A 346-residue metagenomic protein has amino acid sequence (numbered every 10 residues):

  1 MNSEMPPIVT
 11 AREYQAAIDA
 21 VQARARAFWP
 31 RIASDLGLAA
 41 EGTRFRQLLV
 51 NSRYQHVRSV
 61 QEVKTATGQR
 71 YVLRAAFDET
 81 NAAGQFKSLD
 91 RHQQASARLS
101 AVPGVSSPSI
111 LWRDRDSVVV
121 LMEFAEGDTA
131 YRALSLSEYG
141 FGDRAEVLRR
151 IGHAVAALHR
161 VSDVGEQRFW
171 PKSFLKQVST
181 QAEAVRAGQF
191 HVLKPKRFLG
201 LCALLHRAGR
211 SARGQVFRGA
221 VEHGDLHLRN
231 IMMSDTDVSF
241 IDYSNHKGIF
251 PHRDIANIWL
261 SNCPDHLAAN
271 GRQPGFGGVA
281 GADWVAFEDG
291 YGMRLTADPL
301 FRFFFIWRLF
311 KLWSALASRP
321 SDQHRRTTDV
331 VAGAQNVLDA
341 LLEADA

Functional and structural regions predicted by a protein language model:
M1-V57, M122, P299: Phosphate/pyrophosphate-binding loops and the adjoining catalytic core of nucleotide-dependent enzymes
N2-R12, M293, K311-A346: ATP/Mg2+ or Mg2+-diphosphate-binding catalytic cores that bind nucleotide phosphates or diphosphates via glycine-rich
R24-R44, V161-G224: An alpha-helical support segment within catalytic cores of ATP-dependent transferases
L49-L73, H206-R253: Active-site acidic catalytic loop and adjacent metal/ATP-binding pocket of ATP-dependent phosphoryl transfer enzymes
R58-S59, T65-E166: ATP-binding pocket architecture of kinase catalytic cores
A76-S88, L136-Y139, H266-V279, S321-T328: Short, flexible/disordered intra-domain loops and linkers
D78-E79, F124-F141, E183-F190, L309-R325: A glycine-centered beta->alpha junction motif in the catalytic cores of kinase/phosphotransferase enzymes
R253-R294, I306-H324: Active-site activation/catalytic loop segments of kinase-like enzymes and analogous catalytic loops in related
